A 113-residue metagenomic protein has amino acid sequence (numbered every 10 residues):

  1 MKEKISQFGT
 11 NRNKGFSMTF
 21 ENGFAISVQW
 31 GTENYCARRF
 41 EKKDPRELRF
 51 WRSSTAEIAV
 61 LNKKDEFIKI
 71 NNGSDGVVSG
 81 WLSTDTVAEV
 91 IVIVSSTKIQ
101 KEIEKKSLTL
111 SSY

Functional and structural regions predicted by a protein language model:
M1-Y113: Catalytic phosphate/metal-binding cores of nucleic-acid and nucleotide-processing enzymes, i.e., regions that mediate
